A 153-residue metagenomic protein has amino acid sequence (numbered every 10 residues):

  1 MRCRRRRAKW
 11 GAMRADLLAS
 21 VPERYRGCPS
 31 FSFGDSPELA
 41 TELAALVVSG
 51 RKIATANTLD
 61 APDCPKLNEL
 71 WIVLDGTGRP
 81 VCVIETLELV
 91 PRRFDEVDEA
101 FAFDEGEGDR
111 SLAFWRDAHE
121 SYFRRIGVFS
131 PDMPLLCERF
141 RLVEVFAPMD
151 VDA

Functional and structural regions predicted by a protein language model:
M1-V83, L89-A153: Mixed-charge, low-complexity intrinsically disordered regions
